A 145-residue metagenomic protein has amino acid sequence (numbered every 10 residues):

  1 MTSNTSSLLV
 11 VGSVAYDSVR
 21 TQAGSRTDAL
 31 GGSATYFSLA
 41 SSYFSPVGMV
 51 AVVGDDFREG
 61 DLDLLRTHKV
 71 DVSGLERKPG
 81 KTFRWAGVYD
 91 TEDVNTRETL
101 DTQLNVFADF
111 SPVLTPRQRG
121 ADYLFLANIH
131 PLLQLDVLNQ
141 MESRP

Functional and structural regions predicted by a protein language model:
T5-S6, Y16-D28, Y43-F125, Q140: Conserved N-terminal subdomain of the carbohydrate kinase-like
S13: Active-site glycine-centered loops adjacent to acidic/histidine catalytic or metal-binding residues that shape
G32-S42, L138: Histidine-anchored nucleotide/phosphate-binding helix
T35-Y36, D109-V113, Q134-D136: A generic local structural motif
A121-P145: Conserved beta-alpha-beta core of the PfkB/ribokinase-like small-molecule kinase fold
